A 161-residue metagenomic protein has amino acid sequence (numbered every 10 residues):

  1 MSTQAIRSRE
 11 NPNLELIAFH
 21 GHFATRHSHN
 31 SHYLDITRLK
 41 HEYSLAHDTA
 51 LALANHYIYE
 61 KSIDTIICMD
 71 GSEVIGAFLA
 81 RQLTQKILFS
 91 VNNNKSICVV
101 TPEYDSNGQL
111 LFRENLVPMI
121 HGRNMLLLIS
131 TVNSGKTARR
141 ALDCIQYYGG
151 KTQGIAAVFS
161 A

Functional and structural regions predicted by a protein language model:
M1-S62: Active-site-facing substrate-recognition patch
E10, V91-N93, H121: Short, structurally constrained coil/turn elements that cap an alpha-helix or connect an alpha-helix to the following
H20, A77, L142: Short glycine-/small-residue-rich flexible loop motifs, especially phosphate/cofactor-binding loops
H27, D64, G122-N124: Nucleotide donor/acceptor-binding cores
D35, V99-T101, A157: Structural signal for conserved beta-strand scaffold positions within catalytic alpha/beta enzyme cores
L39-V117: Conserved PRPP/pyrophosphate-binding segment of the phosphoribosyltransferase/PRPP-pathway fold
Y104-A161: PRPP/pyrophosphate-binding module of the type I phosphoribosyltransferase fold
